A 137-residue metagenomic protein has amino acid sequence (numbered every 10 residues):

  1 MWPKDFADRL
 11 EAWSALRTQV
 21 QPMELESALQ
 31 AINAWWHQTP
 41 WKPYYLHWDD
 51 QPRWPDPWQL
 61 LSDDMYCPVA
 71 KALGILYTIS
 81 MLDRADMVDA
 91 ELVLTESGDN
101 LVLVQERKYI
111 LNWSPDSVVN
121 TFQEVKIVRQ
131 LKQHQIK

Functional and structural regions predicted by a protein language model:
M1-K137: A structural boundary/capping signal
